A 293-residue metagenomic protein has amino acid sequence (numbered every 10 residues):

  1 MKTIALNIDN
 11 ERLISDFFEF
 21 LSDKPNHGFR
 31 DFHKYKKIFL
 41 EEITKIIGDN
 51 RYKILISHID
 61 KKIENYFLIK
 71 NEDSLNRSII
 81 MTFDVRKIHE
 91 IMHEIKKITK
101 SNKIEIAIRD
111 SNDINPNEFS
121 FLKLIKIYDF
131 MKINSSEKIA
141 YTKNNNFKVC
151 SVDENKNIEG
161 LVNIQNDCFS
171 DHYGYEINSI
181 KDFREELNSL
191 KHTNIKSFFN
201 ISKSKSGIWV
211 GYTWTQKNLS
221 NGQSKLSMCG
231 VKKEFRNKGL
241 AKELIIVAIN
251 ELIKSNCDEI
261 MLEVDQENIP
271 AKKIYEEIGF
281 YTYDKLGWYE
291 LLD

Functional and structural regions predicted by a protein language model:
M1-L21, K148-N163: A short beta-loop-alpha structural element at the N-terminal edge of CoA-dependent acyl/N-acetyltransferase catalytic
D31, Y35-F39, N144-S220: Flexible, substrate/cofactor-facing loop regions flanked by secondary structure within enzyme catalytic domains
H33-K96, G211-S224: Conserved donor-binding loop and adjoining core beta-sheet/short helix segment in diverse acyl/aminoacyl transferases
T82-F147, Y289: Acyl-donor-binding surface of acyltransferase catalytic domains
V85-I98, M228-V231, N237-K254, K273-E277: Conserved acetyl-CoA-binding loop-helix of GNAT-fold acetyltransferases
E94, D110-I127, K242, Q266-D284: Conserved active-site alpha-helix within GNAT-family acetyltransferase domains
N102, D258, Y281: Short acidic/polar active-site loop segments enriched in Thr and Asp
I104-A107, L226, I260-V264: Conserved hydrophobic beta-strand within the GNAT/NAT acetyltransferase core sheet that lines the active-site cleft
